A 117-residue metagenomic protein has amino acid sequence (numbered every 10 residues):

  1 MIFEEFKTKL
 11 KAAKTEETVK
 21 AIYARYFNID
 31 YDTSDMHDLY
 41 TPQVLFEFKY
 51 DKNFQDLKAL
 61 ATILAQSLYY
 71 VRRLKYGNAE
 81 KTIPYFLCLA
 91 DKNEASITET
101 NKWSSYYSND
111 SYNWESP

Functional and structural regions predicted by a protein language model:
M1-F86, A90-Y107: A short, conserved, highly charged catalytic patch centered on acidic carboxylates
N113-S116: Extended charged low-complexity segments that act as oligomerization/scaffolding linkers
